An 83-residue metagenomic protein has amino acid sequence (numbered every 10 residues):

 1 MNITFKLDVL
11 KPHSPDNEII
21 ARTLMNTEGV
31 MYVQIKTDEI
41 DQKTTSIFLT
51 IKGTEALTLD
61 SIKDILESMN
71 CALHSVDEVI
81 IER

Functional and structural regions predicted by a protein language model:
M1-R83: Long, contiguous binding/interaction regions
